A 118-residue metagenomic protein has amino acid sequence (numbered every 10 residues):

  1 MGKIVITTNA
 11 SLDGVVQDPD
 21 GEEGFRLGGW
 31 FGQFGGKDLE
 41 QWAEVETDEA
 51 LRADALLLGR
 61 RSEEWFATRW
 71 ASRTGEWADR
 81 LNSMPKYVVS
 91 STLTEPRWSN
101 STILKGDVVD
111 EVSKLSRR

Functional and structural regions predicted by a protein language model:
M1-R118: Portal/gating segments that form or line small-molecule/metal binding sites
